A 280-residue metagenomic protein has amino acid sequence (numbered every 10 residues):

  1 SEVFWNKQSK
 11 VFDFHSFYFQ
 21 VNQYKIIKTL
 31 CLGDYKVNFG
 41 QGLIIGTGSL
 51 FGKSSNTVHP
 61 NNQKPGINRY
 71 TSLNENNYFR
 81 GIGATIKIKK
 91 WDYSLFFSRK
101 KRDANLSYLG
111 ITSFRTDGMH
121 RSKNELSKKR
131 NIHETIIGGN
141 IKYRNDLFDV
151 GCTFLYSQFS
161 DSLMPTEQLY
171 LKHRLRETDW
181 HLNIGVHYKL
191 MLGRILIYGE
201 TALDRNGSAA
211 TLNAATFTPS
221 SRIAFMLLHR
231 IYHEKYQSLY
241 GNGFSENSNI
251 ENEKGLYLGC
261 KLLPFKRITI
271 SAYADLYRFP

Functional and structural regions predicted by a protein language model:
S1-K7, K261, S271: Low-complexity, acidic/Ser/Thr- and charged residue-rich accessory regions of DNA metabolism proteins
E2-S9, S16-Y18, E200-R205: Conserved short loop/turn motifs at secondary-structure junctions
N6, P65-N74, L126-R130, E200-A202: The substrate-binding groove and active-site-proximal loops of carbohydrate-active enzymes, especially glycoside
Q8-I67, T71-D103, R222-L239: Outer membrane beta-barrel
F14, N77-F79, R130-T166, L171-P280: Exposed, low-structure sequence patches enriched in small/polar residues
G46, S113-T116, C260: Active-site pocket-lining/capping segments in soluble small-molecule metabolic enzymes
G52-N62, L106-K123: Surface-exposed loop/turn segments flanking beta-strands in extracellular/periplasmic regions
F96, N105-Y108, M164: A short secondary-structure junction signal
